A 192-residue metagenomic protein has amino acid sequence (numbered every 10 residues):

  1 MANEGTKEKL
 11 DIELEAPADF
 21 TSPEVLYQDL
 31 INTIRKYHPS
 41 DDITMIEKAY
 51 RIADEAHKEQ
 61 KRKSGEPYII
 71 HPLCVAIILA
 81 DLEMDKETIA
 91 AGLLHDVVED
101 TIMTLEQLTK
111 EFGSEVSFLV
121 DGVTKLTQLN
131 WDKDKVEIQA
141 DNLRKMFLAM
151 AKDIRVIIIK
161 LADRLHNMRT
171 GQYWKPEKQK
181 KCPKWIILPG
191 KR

Functional and structural regions predicted by a protein language model:
M1-R192: Active-site helical microenvironments for divalent-metal-assisted chemistry
